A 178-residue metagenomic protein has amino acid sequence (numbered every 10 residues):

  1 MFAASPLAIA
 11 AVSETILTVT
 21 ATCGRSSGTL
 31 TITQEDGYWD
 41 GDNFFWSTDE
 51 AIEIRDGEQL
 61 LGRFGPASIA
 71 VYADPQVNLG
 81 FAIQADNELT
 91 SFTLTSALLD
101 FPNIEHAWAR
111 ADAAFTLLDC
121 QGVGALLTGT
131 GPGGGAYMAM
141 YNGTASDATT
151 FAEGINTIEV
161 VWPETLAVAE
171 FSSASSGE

Functional and structural regions predicted by a protein language model:
M1-A11: Sec-dependent, cleavable N-terminal signal peptides
A4-S5, E35, G57, Y72 (+2 more regions): Compositionally biased, intrinsically disordered low-complexity segments
I9-T93, E178: N-terminal segment immediately downstream of the Sec signal-peptide cleavage site in secreted/extracellular proteins
D100-G177: Short helix-loop boundary/capping segments
